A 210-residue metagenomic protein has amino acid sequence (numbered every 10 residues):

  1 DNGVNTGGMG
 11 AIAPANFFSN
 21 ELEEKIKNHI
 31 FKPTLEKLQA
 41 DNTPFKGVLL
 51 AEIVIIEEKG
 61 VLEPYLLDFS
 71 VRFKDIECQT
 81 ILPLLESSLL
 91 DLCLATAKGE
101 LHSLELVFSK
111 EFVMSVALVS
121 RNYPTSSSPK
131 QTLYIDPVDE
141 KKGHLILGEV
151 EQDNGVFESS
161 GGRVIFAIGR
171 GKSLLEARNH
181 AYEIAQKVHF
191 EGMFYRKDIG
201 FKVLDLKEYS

Functional and structural regions predicted by a protein language model:
D1-C78: Internal nucleotide-binding/catalytic subdomain
G3, G8, I12-A13, T34 (+1 more regions): Glycine-rich phosphate/nucleotide-binding loop
G7, V116, A177: Residue-level signal for inorganic ion chemistry
G10-P14, A117, R163-G171: Short, well-ordered beta-strand elements within core beta-sheets of diverse protein domains
K25, E63, P124-S127, K172-N179: Short, conserved charged micro-motifs
K27-L49, S70-K142, Q152-D153: Active-site "cap" helix and flanking loop/linker of ATP-utilizing ligase/carboxylase catalytic domains
L50-E52, E63, V107, P129 (+2 more regions): C-terminal active-site/capping subdomain that shapes the small-molecule cofactor and substrate pocket of enzyme
E151-N154, E158-S210: Generic C-terminus detector
